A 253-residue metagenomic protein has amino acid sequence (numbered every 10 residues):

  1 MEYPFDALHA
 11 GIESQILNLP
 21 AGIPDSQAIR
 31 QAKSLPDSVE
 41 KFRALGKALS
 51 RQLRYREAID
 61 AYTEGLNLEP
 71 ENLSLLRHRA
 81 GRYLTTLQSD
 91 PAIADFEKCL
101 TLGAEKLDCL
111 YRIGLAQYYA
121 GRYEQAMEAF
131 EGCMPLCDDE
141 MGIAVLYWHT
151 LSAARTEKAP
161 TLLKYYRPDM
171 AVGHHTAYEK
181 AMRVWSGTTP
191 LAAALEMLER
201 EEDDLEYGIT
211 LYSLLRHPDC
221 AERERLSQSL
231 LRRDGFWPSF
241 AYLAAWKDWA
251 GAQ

Functional and structural regions predicted by a protein language model:
D25-A28, A32, Y62, F96 (+2 more regions): Hydrophobic/aromatic packing residues within the alpha-helices of TPR/SEL1-like helical repeat arrays
A28, A58, A92, A126 (+2 more regions): Single-residue signature of alpha-solenoid repeat helices
P36, P70, A104, D138-E140 (+2 more regions): Short coil turns that delineate tetratricopeptide repeat
K41, L75, C109, I143-V145: TPR alpha-solenoid repeat register
K47, G81-R82, L115, T150-A154 (+3 more regions): Residue-level recognition of tetratricopeptide repeat
